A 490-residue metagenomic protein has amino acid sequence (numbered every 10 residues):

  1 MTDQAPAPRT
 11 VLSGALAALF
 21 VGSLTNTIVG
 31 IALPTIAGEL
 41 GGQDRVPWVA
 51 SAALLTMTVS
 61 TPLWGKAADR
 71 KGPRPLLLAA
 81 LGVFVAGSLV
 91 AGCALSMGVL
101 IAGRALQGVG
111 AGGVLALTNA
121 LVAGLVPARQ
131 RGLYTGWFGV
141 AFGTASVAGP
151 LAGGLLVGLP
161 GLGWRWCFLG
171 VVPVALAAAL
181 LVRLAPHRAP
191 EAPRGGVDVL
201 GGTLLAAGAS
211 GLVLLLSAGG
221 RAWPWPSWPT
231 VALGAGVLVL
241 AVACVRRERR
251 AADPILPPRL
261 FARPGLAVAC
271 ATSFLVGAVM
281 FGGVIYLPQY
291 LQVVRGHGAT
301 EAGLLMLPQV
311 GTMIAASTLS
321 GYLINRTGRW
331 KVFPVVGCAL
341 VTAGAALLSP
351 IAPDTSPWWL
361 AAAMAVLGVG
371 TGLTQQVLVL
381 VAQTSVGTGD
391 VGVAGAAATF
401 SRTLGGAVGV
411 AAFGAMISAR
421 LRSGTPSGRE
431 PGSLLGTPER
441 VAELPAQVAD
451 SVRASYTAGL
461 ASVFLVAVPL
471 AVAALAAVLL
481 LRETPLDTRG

Functional and structural regions predicted by a protein language model:
M1-A7, V441-R453, L481-G490: Intrinsic disorder in cytosolic terminal tails and internal cytosolic loops of multi-pass membrane transporters
P8-I31, D44-A53, R74, P226-L233 (+4 more regions): 12-transmembrane solute porter fold
I36-A37, A67-A68, A152-G161, L216 (+4 more regions): Interfacial helix-cap and linker-helix signal at transmembrane-aqueous boundaries of multi-pass secondary transporters
G38-E39, D69-R70, G92-L95, G124 (+7 more regions): Membrane-helix boundary and inter-helical linker elements of multi-pass secondary transporters
L55-V59, L89, V147, A206 (+3 more regions): Hydrophobic/small/kink-forming positions within alpha-helical transmembrane segments of polytopic membrane proteins
T61-L200: Helix-loop-helix hairpins in multi-pass membrane proteins, especially solute transporters
G158-L169, A218-P229, G298, A419-V468: A membrane-interface helix-boundary motif in multi-pass transporters
G158-T272, V279, H297, V468: Hydrophobic transmembrane-helix bundles of small-molecule transporters
